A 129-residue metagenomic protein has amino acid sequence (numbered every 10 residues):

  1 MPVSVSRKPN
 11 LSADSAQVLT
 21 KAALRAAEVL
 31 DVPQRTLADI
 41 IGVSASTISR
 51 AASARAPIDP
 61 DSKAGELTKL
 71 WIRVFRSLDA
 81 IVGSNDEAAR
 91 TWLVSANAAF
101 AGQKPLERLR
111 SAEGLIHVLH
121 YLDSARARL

Functional and structural regions predicted by a protein language model:
M1-L129: Non-transmembrane "mature" sequence context
